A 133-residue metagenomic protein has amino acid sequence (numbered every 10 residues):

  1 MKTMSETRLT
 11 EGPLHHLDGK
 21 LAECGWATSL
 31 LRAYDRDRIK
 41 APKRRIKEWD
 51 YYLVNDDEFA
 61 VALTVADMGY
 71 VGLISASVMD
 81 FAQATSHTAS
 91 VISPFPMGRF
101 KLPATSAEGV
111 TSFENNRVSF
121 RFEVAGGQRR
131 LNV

Functional and structural regions predicted by a protein language model:
M1-V133: Targeting-peptide/extracellular-domain and disordered-appendage signature
